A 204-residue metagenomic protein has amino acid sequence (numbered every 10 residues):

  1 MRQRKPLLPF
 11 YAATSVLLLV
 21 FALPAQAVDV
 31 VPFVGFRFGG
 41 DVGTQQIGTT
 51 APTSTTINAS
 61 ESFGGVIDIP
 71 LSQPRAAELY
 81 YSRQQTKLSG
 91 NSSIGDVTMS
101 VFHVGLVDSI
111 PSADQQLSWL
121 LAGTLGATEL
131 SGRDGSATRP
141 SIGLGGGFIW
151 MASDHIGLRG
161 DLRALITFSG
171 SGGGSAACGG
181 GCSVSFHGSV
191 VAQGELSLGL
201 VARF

Functional and structural regions predicted by a protein language model:
M1-V28: Cleavable N-terminal export/targeting peptides
Q26-R37: Cleaved targeting-peptide boundary
R37-D41, Q84-L88, G126-L130, L165-S171: Structural signature of outer-membrane beta-barrel domains
R37-F63, A137: Surface-exposed strand-loop-strand hairpins of Gram-negative outer-membrane beta-barrel proteins
I47-P52, I94-M99, A137-S141, S175-G181: Flexible, surface-exposed loop regions and adjacent strand-edge segments of Gram-negative outer-membrane beta-barrel
T55-T56, V66, G188-S189: Short Gly/Pro-enriched turn/cap motifs at secondary-structure boundaries
E61, V66-G143, W150-I156, V191-F204: Gram-negative (and chloroplast) outer-membrane scaffold detector with strong preference for beta-barrel transmembrane
A152-F204: Predominantly the C-terminal beta-signal and adjacent terminal strand-loop region of outer-membrane beta-barrel
